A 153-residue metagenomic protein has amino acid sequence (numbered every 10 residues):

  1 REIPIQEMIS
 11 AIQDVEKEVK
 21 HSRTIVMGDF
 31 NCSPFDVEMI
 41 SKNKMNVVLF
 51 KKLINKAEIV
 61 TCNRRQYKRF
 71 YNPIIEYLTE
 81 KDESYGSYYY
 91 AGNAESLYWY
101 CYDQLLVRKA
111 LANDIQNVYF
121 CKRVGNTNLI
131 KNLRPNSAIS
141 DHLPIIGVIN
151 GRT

Functional and structural regions predicted by a protein language model:
R1-Q6: Metal-dependent phosphoester/phosphodiester hydrolase catalytic core
E7-M27: His/acidic metal-ligating clusters that form di-metal
K17-K20, C32-T153: Metal-dependent phosphoester-hydrolase catalytic domains
